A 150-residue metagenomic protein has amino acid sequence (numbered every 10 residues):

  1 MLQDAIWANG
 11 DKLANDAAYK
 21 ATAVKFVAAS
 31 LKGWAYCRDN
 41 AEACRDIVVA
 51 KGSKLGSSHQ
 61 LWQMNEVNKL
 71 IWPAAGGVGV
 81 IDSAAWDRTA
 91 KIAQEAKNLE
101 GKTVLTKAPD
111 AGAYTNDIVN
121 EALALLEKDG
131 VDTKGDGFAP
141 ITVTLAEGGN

Functional and structural regions predicted by a protein language model:
L2-K20: A bilobed periplasmic-binding-protein/Venus flytrap-type ligand-binding module shared by bacterial periplasmic
A8-A14, V78, A122-L126: Short, structured secondary-structure boundary patches
N9, D82, T115, V119: Residue-level signal for threonine
D16-T103: Secondary-structure end/capping motifs
A90-N150: Conserved C-terminal helix/tail region of periplasmic/extracytoplasmic solute-binding proteins
